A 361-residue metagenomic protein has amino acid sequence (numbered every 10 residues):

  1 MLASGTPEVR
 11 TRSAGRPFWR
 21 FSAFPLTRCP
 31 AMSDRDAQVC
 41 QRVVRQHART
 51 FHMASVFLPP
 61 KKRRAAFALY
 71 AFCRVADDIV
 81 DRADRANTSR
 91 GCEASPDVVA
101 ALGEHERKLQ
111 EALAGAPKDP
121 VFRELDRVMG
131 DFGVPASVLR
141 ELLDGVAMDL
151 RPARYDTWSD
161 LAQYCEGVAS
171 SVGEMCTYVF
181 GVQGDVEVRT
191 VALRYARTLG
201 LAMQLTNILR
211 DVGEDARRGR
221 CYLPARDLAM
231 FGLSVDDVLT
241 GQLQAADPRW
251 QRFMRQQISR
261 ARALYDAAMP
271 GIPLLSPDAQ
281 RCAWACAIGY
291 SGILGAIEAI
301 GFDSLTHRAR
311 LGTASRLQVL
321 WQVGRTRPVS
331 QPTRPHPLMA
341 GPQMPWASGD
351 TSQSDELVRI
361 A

Functional and structural regions predicted by a protein language model:
S4-G5, S13-G15: Intrinsically disordered, low-complexity segments enriched in small polar residues
W19-M203, L209, G213-A361: Catalytic cores of Mg2+-dependent Asp-rich isoprenoid enzymes
